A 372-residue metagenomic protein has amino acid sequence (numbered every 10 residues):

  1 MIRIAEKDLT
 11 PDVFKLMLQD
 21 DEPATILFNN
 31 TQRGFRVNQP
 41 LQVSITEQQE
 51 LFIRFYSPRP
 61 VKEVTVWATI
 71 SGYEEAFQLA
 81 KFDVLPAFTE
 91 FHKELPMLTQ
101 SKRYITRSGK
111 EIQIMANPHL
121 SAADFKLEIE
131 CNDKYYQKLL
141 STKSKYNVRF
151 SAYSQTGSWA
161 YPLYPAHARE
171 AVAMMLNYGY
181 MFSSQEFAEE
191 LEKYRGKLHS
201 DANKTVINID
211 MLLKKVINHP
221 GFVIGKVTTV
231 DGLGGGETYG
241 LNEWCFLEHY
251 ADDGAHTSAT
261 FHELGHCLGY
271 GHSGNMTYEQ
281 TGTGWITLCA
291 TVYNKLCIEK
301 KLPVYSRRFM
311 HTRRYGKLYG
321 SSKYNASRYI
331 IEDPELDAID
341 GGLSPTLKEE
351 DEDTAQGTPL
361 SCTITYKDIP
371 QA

Functional and structural regions predicted by a protein language model:
M1-T257, C267-P370: Predominantly extracellular/secreted Zn2+-dependent metalloproteases
